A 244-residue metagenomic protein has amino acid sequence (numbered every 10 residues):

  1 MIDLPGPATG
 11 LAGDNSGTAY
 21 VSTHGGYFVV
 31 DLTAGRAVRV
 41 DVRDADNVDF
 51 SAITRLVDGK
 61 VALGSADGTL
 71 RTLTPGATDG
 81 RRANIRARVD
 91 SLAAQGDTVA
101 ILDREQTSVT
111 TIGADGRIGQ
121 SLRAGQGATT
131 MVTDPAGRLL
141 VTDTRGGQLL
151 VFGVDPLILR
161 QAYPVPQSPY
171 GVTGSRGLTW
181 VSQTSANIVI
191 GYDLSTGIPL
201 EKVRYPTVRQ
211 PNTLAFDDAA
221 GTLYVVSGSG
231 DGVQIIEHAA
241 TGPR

Functional and structural regions predicted by a protein language model:
M1-R244: Predominantly soluble domains enriched in secretory-pathway, periplasmic, or organellar proteins
